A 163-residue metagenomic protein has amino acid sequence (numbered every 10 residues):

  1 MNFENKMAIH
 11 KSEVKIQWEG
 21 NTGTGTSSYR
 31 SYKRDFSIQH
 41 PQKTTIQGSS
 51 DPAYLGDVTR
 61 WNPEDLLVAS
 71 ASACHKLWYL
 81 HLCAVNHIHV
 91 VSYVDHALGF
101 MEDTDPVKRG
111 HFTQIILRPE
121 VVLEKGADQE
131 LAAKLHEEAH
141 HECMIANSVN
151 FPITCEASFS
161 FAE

Functional and structural regions predicted by a protein language model:
M1-A69, L77-E163: Extended beta-strand/beta-hairpin segments
